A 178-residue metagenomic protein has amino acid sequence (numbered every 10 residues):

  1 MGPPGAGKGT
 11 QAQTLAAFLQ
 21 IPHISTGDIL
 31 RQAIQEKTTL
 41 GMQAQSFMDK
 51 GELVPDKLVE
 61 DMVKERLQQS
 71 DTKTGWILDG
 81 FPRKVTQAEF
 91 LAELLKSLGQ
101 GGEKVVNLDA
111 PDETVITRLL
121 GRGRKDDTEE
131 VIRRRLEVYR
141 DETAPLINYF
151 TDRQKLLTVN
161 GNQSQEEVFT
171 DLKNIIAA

Functional and structural regions predicted by a protein language model:
M1-A178: Glycine-rich phosphate-binding loop of ATP-dependent small-molecule kinases
